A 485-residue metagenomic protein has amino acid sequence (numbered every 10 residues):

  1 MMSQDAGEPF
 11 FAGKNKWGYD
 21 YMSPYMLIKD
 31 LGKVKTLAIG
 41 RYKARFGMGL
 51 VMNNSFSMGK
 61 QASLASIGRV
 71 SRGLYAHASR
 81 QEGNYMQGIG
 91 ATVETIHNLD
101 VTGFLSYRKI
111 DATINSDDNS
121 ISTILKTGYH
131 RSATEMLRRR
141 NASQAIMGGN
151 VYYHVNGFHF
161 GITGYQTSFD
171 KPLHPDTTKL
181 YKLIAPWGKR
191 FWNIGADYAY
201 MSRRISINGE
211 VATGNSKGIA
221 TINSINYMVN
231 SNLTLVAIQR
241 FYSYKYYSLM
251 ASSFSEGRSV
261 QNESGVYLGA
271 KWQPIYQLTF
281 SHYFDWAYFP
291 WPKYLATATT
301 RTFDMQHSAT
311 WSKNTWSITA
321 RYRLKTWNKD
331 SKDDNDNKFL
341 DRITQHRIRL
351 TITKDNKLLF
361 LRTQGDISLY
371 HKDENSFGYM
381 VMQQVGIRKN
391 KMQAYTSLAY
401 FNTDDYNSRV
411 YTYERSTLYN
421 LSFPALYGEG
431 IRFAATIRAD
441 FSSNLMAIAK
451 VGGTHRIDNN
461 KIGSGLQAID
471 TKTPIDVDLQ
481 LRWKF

Functional and structural regions predicted by a protein language model:
S3-D5, G40-Y42, G452: Acidic/polar N-terminal loop/beta-strand segments that form early-domain functional surfaces
S3-Y21, Y75-E82, L137-R140, A212-G214 (+1 more regions): Outer-membrane beta-barrel proteins
G7-P9, Y19, M26-K29, I124-G128: A conserved hydrophobic secondary-structure block that centers on an alpha-helix together with its immediately flanking
F10-A12, G49-M52, I219-I222, E374: A short acidic (Asp/Glu
K16-W17, M48, M52-R80, K109-R138 (+4 more regions): A subset of solvent-exposed loop/turn segments in beta-rich extracellular surface proteins, enriched in glycine
W17-D111, V229-S248, M392-Y406: Outer membrane beta-barrel
Y21-Y25, N84, R140-T177, L183-F485: Exposed, low-structure sequence patches enriched in small/polar residues
G83-S132, R140-A142, I146-N150: Aromatic- and glycine-enriched pocket-lining scaffold segments that form the walls of small-molecule binding clefts
